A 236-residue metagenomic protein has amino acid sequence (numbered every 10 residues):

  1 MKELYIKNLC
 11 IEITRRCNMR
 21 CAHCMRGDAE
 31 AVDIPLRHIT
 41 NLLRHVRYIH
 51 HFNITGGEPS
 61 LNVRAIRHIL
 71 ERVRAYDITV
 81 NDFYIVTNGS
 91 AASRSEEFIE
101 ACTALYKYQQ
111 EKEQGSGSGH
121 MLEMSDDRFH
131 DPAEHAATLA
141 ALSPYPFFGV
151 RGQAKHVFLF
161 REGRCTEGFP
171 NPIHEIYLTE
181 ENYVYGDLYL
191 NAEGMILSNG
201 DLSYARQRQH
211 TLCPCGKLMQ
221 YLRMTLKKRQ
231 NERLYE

Functional and structural regions predicted by a protein language model:
M1-I85, A92-E97: Conserved alpha-helical substructure of the radical SAM core
N18, P59, S90-A91, F129-H130 (+2 more regions): Short, solvent-exposed loop/turn segments at secondary-structure junctions
N62, A91, Q230-L234: Short, solvent-exposed helix-helix connector turns and helix-capping sites enriched in acidic/polar residues
V63-G186: Conserved AdoMet/S-adenosylmethionine-binding subsite of the radical SAM
R164-E236: Accessory C-terminal segments flanking Radical SAM cores
